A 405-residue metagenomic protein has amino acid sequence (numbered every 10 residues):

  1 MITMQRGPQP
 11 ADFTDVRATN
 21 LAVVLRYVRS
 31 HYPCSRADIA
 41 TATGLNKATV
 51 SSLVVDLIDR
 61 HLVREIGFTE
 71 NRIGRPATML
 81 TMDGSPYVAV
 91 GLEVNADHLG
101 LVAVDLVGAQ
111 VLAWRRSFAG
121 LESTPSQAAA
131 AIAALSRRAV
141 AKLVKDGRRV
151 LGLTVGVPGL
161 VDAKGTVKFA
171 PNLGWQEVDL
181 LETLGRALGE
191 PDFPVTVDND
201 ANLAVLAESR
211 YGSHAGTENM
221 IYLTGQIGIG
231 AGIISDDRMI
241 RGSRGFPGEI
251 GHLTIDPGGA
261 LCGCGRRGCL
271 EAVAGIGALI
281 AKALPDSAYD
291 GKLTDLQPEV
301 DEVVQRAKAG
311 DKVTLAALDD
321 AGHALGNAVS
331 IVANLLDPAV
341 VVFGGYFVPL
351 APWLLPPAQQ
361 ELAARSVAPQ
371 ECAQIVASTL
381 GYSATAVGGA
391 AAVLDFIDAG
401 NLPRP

Functional and structural regions predicted by a protein language model:
M1-F68, R72-P76, T81-S117, L121-R149 (+3 more regions): ATP-binding/phosphotransfer module of carbohydrate and carboxylate kinases, centering on a glycine-rich
E65-I66, P194-N199, I233: General beta-strand structural signal in soluble alpha/beta enzymes
T69, P158-L160, Q226-G228, F347-V348: Short glycine-rich anion-binding loops that position phosphate/pyrophosphate groups of nucleotides and phosphorylated
S85-Y87, P191-F193, A215-M220, I229 (+1 more regions): Short coil/turn connectors at secondary-structure junctions
A96, L203, I227: Short, glycine/acidic-enriched loop or turn micro-motifs at the edges of active sites
D105-L106, D162, I234: Short, acidic, Ser/Thr-enriched surface-loop or helix-capping motifs
Q110, R115-N219, W353-A364: Glycine-rich phosphate-binding loop and adjoining helix at the ATP-binding site of ATP-dependent phosphoryl-transfer
A215-A274: Glycine-rich phosphate-binding loop of actin/hexokinase-like ATP-binding domains
